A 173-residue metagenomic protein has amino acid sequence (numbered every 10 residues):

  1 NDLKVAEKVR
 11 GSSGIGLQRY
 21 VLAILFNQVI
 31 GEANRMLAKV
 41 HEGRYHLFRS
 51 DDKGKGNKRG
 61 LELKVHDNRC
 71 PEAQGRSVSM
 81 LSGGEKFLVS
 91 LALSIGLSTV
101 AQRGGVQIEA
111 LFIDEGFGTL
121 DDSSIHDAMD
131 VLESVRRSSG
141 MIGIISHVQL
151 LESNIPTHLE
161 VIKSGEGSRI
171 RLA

Functional and structural regions predicted by a protein language model:
N1-A173: Terminal ABC-like ATPase head and other globular end-domains that cap long coiled-coil arms in SMC/Rad50/SbcC-family
